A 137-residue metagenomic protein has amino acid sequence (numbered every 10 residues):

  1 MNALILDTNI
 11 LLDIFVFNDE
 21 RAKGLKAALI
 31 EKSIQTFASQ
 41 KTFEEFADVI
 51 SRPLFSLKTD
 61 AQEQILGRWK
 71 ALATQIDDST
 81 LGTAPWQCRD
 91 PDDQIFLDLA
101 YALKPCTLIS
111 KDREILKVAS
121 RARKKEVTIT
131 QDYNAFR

Functional and structural regions predicted by a protein language model:
M1-D19: Metal-dependent nucleic-acid phosphoesterase active-site entry motif
L6, A22-P53: PIN/NYN-family metal-dependent endoribonuclease catalytic core
D7-T8, S39, K111-D112, D132: A secondary-structure boundary/capping signal
I10-L11, T42, E114-I115: Alpha-helix capping/helix-boundary segments
K41, E63-Q87: Acidic catalytic patch
W86, L103-T107, R113-R137: Acidic, PIN/NYN-like endoribonuclease modules and their adjacent C-terminal/linker elements
D90-T107: Acidic, metal-associated active-site segment
